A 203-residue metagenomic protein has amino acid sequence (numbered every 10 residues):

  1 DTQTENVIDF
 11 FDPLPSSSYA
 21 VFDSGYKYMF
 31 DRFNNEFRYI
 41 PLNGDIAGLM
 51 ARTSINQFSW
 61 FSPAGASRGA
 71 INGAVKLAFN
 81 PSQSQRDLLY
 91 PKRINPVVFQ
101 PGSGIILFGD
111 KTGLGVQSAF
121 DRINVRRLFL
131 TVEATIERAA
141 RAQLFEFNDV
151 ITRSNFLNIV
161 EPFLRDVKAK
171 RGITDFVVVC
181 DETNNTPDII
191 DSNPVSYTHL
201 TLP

Functional and structural regions predicted by a protein language model:
D1-L200: Structured, hydrophobic secondary-structure cores that serve as assembly/anchoring elements
